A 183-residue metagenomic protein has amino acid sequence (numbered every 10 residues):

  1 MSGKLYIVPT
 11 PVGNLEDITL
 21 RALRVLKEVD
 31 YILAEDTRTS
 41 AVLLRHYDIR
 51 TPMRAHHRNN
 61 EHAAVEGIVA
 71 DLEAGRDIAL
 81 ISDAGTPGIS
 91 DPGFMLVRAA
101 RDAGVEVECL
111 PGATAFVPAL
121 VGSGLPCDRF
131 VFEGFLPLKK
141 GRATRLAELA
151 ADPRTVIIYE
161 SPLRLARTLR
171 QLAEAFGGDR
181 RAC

Functional and structural regions predicted by a protein language model:
M1-R58: Glycine-rich, flexible N-terminal cofactor/catalytic loop recognition
S2-G3, T114-C183: Beta-strand/loop-alpha-helix module characteristic of Rossmann-like adenine-cofactor folds
G3-L5, A74-A79, T155: Loop/turn-to-beta-strand initiation segments
V12-L15, D83-P87, P162-R164: Short glycine-rich anion-binding loops that position phosphate/pyrophosphate groups of nucleotides and phosphorylated
L26-I32, G104-V107, T155-V156: Short active-site oxyanion
R54-H62, F135-K139: Conserved helicase motor
E73-F132: Short glycine-cluster motifs
